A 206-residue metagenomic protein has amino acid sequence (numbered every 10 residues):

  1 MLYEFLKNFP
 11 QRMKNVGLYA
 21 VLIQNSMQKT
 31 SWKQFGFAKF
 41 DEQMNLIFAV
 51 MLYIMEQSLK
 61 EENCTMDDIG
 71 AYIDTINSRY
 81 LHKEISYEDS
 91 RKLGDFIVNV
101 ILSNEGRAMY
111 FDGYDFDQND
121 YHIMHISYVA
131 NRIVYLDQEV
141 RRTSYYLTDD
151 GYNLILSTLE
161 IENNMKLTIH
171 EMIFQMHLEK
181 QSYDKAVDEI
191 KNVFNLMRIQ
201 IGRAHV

Functional and structural regions predicted by a protein language model:
Y3-S31, K92-E160: Charged low-complexity interaction tracts in eukaryotic proteins
R12-L46, L52, A71: A structured, charge-rich N-terminal accessory region that forms the first stable segment of a protein and links
D41-M66, D95, F174, L178-R203: Positively charged, polyanion-binding regions of nucleic-acid-associated proteins
S58, N77-Y80, E105: Eukaryotic basic, amphipathic alpha-helical target segments in cytosolic regions
T65-H82: DNA-recognition alpha helix
M66, E84-R91: Short, glycine/acidic-rich hinge or "gate" loops at secondary-structure transitions that mediate conformational
V129-H205: Extended alpha-helical scaffolds
